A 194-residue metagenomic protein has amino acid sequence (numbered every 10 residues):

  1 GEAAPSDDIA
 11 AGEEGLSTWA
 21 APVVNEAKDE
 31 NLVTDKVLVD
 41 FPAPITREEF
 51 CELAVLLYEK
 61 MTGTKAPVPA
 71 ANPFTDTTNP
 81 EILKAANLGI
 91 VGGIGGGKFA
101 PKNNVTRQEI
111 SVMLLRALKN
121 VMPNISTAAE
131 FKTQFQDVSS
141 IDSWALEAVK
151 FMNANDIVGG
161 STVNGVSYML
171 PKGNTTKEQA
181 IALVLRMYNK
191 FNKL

Functional and structural regions predicted by a protein language model:
G1-A21, N25-C51, V55-E81, L88-Q108 (+3 more regions): Feature responds to low-complexity, polar/acidic, surface-exposed segments characteristic of secreted/exported proteins
V149: Catalytic cores of secreted/periplasmic or lumenal enzymes
